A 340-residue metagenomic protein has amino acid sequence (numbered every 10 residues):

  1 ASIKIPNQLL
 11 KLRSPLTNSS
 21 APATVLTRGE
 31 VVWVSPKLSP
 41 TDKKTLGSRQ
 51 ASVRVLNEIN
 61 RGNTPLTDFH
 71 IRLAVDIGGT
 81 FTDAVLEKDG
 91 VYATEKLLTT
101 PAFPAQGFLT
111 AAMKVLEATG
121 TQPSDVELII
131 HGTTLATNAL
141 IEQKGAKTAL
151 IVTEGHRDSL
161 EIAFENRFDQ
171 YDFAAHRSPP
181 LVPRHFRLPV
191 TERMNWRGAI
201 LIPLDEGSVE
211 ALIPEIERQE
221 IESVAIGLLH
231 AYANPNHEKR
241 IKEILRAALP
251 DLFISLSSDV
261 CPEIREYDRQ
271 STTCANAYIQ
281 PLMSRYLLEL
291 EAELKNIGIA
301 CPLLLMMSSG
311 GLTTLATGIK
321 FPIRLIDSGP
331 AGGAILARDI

Functional and structural regions predicted by a protein language model:
A1-L38, V53-V55: Non-catalytic connector elements of ABC transporters
K4, K43-K44, Q50, E58: Charged/polar low-complexity intrinsically disordered segments
N7, N18, D42, N60-N63: Intrinsic-disorder-associated, low-complexity terminal segments enriched in Asp/Asn/His/Tyr and depleted of Lys/Arg
A21, D42-L46, G120: Short terminal hydrophobic/aromatic SLiMs and anchors at protein ends
E58-I340: N-terminally biased helix-coil "hinge/interface" segments that flank
